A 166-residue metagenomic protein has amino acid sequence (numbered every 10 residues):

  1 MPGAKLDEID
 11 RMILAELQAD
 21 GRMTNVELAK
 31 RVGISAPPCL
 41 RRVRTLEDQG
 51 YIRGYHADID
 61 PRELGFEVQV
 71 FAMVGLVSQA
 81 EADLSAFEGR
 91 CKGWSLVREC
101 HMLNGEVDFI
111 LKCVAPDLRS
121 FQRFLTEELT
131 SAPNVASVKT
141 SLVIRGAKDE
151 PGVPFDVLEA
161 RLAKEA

Functional and structural regions predicted by a protein language model:
M1-A166: A compositional/biophysical signature of low hydrophobicity enriched in polar/charged and small residues
